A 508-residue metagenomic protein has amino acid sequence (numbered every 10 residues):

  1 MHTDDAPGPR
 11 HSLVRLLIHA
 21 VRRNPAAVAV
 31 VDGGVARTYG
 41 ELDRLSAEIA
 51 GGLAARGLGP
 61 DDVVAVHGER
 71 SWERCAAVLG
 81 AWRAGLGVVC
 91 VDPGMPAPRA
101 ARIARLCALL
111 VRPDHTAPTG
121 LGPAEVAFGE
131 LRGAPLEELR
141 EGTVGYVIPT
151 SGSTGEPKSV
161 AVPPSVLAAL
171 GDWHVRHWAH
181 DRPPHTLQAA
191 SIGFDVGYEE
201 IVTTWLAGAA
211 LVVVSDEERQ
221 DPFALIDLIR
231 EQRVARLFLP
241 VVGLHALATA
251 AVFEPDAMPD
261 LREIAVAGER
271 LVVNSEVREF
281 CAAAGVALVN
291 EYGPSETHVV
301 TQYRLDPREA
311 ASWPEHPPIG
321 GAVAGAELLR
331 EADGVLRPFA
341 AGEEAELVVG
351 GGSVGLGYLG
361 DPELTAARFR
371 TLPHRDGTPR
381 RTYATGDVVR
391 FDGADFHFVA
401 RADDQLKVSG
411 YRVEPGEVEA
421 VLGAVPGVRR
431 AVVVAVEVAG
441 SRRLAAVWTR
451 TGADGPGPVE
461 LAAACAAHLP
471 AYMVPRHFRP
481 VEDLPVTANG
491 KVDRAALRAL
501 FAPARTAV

Functional and structural regions predicted by a protein language model:
M1-T3, S12-V14, L110-E137, L167 (+2 more regions): AMP-dependent adenylate-forming
M1-V111, H115-V147, V162, A169 (+4 more regions): AMP-binding/adenylate-forming domain of the ANL superfamily
S46, E141-V160, A168-W178, V289: ATP phosphate-binding P-loop of adenylate-forming
G68-S71, D92, A190-G197, E217 (+1 more regions): Conserved AMP-binding
P123-E130, L167, T186, E218 (+3 more regions): Conserved helix-loop-beta element of the AMP-binding
R132-P149, E156, H180-T186, I192: Conserved pre-ATP/AMP-binding loop-to-beta segment of ANL
K158-H185, D195-R236: Conserved AMP-binding/adenylation subdomain of ANL enzymes
A209, A250-P318, E327: Gly/Ser/Thr-rich phosphate-binding loop
